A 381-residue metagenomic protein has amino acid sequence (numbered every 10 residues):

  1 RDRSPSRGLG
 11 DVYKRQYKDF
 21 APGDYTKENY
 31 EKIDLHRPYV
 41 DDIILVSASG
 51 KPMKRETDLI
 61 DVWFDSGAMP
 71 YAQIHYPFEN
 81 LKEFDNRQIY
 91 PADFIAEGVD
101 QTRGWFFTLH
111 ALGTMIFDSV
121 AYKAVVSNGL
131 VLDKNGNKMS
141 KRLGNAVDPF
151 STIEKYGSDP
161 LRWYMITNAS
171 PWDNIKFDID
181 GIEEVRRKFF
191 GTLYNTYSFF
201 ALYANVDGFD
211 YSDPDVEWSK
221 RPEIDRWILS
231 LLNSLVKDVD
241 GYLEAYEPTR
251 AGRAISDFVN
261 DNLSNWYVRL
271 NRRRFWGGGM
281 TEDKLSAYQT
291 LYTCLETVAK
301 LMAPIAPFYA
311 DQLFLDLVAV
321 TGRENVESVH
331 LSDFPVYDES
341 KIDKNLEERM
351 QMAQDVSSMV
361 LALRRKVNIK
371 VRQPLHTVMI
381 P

Functional and structural regions predicted by a protein language model:
R1, R7-V206, I228-N271, F275-W276 (+1 more regions): Structured secondary-structure scaffolds
L45, D207-K237, R269-M359, V367 (+1 more regions): Acidic, turn-prone loop/beta-hairpin segments
R162, L361-R364: Short, cationic motifs built from Arg/Lys/His that form the positively charged side of catalytic pockets
I255, L363-R364, P381: Long hydrophobic segments that form regular secondary structure
